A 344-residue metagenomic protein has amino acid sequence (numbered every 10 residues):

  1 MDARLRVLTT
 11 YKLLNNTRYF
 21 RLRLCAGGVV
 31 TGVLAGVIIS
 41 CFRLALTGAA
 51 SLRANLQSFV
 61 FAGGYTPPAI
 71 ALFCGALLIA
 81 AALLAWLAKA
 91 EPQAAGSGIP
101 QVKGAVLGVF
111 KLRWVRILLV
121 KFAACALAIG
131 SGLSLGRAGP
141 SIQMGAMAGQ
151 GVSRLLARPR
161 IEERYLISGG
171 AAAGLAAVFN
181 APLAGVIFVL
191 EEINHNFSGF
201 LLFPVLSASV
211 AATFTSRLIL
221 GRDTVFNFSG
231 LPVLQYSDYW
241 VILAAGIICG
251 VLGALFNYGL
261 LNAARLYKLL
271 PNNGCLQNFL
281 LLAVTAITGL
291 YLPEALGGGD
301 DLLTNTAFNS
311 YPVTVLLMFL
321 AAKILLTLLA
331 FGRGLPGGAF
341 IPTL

Functional and structural regions predicted by a protein language model:
M1-L344: Alpha-helical transmembrane segments and immediately membrane-proximal extracytoplasmic
